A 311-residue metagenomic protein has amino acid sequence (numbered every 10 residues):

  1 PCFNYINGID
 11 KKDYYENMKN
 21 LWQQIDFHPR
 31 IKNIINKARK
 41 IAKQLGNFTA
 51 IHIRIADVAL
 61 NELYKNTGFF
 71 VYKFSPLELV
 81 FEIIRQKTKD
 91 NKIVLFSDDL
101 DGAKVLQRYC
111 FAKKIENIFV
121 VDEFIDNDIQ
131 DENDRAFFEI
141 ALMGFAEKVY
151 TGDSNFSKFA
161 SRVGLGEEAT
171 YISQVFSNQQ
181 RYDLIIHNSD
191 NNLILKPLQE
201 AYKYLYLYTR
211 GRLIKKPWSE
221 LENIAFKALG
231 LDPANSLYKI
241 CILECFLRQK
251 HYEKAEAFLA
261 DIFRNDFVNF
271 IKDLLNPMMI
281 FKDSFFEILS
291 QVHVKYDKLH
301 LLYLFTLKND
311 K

Functional and structural regions predicted by a protein language model:
P1-F81, T88, E200, K216-I224 (+1 more regions): Secretory-pathway luminal glycosyltransferase catalytic domains
N4, R54-V58, D98-A103, N155-S157 (+1 more regions): Short, solvent-exposed loop/turn segments at secondary-structure junctions
N91-A169: Donor-binding and catalytic core of enzymes assembling or modifying cell-surface/extracellular glycoconjugates
A103-K114, A257-L259, L275-M278, K282-I288: Short, aromatic/basic amphipathic alpha-helical patches
T151-G152, V163-S189: Gly/Pro- and small hydrophobic-enriched strand-loop and loop-to-helix capping segments that sit at the rims
Q179-H251, E256, P277: Leloir-type glycosyltransferase catalytic cores
D232-A234, F263-N269, D297: Short coil turns that delineate tetratricopeptide repeat
K239-K250, N269-K311: TPR/TPR-like alpha-solenoid helical repeat scaffolds
